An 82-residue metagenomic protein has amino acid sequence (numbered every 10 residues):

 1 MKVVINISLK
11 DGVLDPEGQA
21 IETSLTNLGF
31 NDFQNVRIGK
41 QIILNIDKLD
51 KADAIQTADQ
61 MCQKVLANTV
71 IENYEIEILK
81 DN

Functional and structural regions predicted by a protein language model:
M1, D81-N82: Short, Lys/Arg-enriched, disordered terminal segments
M1-D11, I42-I43: Short glycine-/aliphatic-rich beta-strand segments at the starts of folded cytosolic domains
G12-L28: Short amphipathic alpha-helix segments
L14-P16, D50-Q56: Short, conserved charged micro-motifs
G29-Q34: Short beta-strand/turn micro-motifs at beta-sheet edges
R37-Q41: Short Gly/Ser/Thr- and Asp/Glu-enriched loop/turn motifs at secondary-structure junctions
I55-D81: C-terminal structural segments of small proteins and small subunits
